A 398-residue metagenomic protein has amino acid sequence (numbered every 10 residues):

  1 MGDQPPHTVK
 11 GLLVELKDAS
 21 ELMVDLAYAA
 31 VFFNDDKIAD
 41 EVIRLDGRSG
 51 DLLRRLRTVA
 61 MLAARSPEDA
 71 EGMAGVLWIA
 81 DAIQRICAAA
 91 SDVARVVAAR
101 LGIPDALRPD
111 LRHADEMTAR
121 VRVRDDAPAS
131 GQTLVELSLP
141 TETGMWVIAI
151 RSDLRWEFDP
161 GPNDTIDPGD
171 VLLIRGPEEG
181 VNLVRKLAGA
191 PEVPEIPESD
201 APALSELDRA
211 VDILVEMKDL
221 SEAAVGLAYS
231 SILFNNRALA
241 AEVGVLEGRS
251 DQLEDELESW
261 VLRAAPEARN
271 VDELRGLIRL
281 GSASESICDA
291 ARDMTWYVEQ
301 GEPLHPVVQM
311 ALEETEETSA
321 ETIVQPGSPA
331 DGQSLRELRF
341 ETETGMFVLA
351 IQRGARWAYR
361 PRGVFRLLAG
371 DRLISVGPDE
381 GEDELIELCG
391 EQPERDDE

Functional and structural regions predicted by a protein language model:
M1-E398: Cytosolic, long alpha-helical scaffolding segments
